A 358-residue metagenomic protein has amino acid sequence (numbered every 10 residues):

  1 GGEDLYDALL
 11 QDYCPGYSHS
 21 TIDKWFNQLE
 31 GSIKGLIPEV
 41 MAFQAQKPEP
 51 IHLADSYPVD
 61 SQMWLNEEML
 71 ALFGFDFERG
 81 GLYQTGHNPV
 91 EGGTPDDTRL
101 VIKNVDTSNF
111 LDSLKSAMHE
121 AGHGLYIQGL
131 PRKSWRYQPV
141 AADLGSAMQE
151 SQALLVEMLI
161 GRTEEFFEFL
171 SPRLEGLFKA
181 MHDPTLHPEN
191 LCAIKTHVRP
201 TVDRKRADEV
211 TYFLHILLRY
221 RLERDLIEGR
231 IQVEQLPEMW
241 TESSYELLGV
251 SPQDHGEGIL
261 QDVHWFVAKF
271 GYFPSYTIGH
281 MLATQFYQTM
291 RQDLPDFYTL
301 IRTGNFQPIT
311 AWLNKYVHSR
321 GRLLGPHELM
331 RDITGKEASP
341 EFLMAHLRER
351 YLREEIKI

Functional and structural regions predicted by a protein language model:
G1-L111, Y351: Contiguous, non-catalytic segments that form substrate-binding/exosite surfaces or channel walls
D7-A8, I216, Y220-I358: C-terminal, non-catalytic "cap/extension" segments appended to globular domains
W25, P58, G92-D96, D106-M118 (+9 more regions): Secondary-structure capping and boundary motifs in well-ordered enzyme cores
E30, V59-M69, F73-Y83, L177-L218: All-alpha helical catalytic cores of prenyl diphosphate-utilizing isoprenoid enzymes
E78-G80, K133-Y137, R162-P172, V233-E234: Acidic/polar loop patches that form or flank catalytic/metal-binding clefts of enzymes that bind anionic ligands
N88, Y126-I127, P184-H197, V210-I216 (+1 more regions): A glycine-rich, aromatic-flanked flexible loop/lid motif
D112-G129, E150-L154: Active-site recognition of the HExxH zinc-binding catalytic motif
A141-D183: Post-HExxH zinc-binding segment in Zn-dependent metallohydrolases
